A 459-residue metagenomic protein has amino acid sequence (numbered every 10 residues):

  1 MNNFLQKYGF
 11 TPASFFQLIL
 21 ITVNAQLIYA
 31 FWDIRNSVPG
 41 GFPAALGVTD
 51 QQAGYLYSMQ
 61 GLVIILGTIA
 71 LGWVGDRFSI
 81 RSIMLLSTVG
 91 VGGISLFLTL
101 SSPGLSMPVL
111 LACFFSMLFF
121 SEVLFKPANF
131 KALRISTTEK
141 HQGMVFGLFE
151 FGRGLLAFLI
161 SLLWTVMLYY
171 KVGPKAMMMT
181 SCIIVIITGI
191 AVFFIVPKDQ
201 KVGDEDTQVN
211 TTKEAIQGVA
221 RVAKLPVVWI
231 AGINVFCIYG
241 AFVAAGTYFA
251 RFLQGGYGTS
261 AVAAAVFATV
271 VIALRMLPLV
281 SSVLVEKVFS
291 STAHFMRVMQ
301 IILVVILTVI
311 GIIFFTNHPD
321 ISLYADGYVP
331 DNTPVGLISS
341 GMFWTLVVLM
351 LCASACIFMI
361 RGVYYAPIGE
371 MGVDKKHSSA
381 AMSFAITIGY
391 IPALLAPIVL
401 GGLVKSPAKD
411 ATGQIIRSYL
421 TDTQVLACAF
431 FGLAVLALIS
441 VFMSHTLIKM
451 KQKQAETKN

Functional and structural regions predicted by a protein language model:
M1-T11, K201-A231: Juxtamembrane intracellular "pre-TM" segments in multi-pass secondary transporters
R35-P39, I160, P226-L279, R361 (+1 more regions): Extracytoplasmic gate region of multi-pass secondary transporters
L66-M107: Conserved MFS/SLC helix-loop-helix module at the cytosolic interface between two early adjacent transmembrane helices
G67-I80, P278-T292, V404: Helix-to-loop junctions at the C-terminal end of transmembrane segments in multipass secondary transporters
V89-L105, I302-S339: C-terminal ends and interior cores of transmembrane alpha-helices in multi-pass membrane transporters/permeases
C113-G152: Cytoplasmic helix-loop-helix junction between adjacent transmembrane helices in 12-TM secondary transporters
H141-W164, I386-P397: Glycine-rich segments within core transmembrane alpha-helices of 12-TM secondary carriers
F149-P197: Helix-loop-helix hairpin linking two adjacent transmembrane segments in secondary transporters
